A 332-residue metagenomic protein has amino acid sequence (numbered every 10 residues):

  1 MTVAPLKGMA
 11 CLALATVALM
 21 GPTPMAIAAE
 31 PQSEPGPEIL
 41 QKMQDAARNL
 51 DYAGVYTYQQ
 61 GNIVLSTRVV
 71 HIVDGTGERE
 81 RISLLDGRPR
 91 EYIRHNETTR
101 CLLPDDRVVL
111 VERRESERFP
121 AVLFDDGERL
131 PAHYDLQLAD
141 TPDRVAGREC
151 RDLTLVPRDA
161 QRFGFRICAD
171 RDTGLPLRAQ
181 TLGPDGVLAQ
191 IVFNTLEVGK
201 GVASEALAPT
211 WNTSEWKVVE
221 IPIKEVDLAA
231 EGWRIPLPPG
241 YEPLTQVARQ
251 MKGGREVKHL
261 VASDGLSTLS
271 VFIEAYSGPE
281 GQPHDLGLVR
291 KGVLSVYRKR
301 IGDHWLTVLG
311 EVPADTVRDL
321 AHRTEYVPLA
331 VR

Functional and structural regions predicted by a protein language model:
T2-L12: Bacterial N-terminal signal peptides that target proteins for export
C11-P22: Bacterial N-terminal signal peptides
T23-A28: Sec/Tat signal peptide C-region and signal peptidase I cleavage site
A29-R107, Y134-Q180: N-terminal mature ectodomain segment of secretory-pathway/periplasmic proteins
C101-D125: Acidic/charged, solvent-exposed loop-and-adjacent secondary-structure segments enriched in E/D, K/R, S/T, and G/P
R171-L175, L182, G186-S204, T307-R332: Surface-exposed amphipathic alpha-helical segments
V192-F193, E197, A203-D227: Pro/Ala/Gly-rich low-complexity, hydrophilic intrinsically disordered segments
E215-I301, V312-T316: Short, solvent-exposed recognition patches
